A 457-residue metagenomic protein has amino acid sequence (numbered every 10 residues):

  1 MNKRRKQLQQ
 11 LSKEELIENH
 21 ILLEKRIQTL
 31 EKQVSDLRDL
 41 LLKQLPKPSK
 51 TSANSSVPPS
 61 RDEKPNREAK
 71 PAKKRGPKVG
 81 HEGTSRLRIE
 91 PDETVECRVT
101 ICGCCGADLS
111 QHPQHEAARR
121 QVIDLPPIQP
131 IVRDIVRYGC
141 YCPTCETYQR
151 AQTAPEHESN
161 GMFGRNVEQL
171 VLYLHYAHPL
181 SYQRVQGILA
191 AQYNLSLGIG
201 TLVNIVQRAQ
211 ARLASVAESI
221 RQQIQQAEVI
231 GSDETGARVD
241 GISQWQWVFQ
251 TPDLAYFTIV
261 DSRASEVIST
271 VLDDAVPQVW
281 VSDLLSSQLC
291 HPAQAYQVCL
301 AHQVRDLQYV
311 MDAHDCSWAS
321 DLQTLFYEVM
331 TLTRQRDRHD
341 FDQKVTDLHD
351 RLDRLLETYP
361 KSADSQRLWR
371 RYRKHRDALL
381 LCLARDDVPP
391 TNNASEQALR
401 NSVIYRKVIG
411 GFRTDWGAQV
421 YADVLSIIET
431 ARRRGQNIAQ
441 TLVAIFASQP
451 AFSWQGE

Functional and structural regions predicted by a protein language model:
M1-K3, I21-E24, Q28, S35 (+2 more regions): Catalytic center-proximal scaffold of phosphoryl-transfer enzymes
M1-M162, V203, S232, S282: Short, flexible loop/hinge motifs at secondary-structure junctions
